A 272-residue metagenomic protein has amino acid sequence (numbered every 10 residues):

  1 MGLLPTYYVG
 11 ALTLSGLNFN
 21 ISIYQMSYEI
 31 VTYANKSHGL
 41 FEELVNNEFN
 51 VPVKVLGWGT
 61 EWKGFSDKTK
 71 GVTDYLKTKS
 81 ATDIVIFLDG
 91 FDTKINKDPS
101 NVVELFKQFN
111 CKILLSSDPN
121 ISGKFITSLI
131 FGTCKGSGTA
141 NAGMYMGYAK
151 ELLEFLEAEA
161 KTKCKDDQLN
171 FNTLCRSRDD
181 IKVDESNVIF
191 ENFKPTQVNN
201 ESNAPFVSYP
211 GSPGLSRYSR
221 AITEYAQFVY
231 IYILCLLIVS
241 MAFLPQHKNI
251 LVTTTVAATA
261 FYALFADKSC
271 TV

Functional and structural regions predicted by a protein language model:
G2-L4: Compositionally biased low-complexity segments enriched in polar/charged residues
Y7, N18-N20, Y24: Intrinsic-disorder-associated, low-complexity terminal segments enriched in Asp/Asn/His/Tyr and depleted of Lys/Arg
V9-A11: Acidic, Ala/Val/Gly-enriched low-complexity intrinsically disordered segments
I23-I84, I231-T271: N-terminal anchoring/stem segment of glycosyltransferases
I84-F91: Short beta-strand-to-loop acidic/aromatic patch adjacent to the donor-nucleotide binding site
G90, K97, G147-Y148: A conserved hydrophobic position in a structured secondary element of the catalytic/binding core that shapes
K94-G132: Conserved donor-nucleotide/metal-binding helix-loop-beta segment in metal-dependent transferases, i.e., the alpha-helix
G138-Y232: Catalytic core and acceptor-binding pocket of nucleotide-sugar-dependent glycosyltransferases
